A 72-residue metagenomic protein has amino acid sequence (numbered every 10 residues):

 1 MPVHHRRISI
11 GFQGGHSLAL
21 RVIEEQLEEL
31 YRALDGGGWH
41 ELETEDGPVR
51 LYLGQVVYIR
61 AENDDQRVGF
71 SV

Functional and structural regions predicted by a protein language model:
M1-V72: Eukaryotic intrinsically disordered, low-complexity regulatory linkers and tails enriched in Ser/Thr/Pro
